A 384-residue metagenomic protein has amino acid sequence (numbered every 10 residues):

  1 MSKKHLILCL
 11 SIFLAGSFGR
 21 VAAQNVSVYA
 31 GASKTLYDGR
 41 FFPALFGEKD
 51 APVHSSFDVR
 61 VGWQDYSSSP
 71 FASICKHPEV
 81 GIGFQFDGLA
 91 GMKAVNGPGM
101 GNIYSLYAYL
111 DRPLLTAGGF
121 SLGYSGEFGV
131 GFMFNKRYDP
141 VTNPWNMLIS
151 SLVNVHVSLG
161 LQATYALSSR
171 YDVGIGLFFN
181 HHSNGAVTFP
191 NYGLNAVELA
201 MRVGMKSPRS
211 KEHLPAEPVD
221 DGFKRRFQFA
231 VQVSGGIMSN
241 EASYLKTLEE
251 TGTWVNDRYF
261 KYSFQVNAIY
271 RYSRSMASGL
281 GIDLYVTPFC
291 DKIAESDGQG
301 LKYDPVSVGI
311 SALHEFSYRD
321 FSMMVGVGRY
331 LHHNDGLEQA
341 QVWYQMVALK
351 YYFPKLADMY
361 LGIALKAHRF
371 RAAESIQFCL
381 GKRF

Functional and structural regions predicted by a protein language model:
M1-Y29, F120, Y165, Y171 (+2 more regions): Bacterial Sec-dependent N-terminal signal peptides
V21-Q24, Y66-P78, L115-L122, A166-Y171 (+3 more regions): Short loop/turn motifs that connect adjacent beta-strands in outer-membrane beta-barrel proteins
V26-A30, V80-I82, Y124-F128, L159-L161 (+8 more regions): Membrane-embedded beta-strand positions of outer-membrane beta-barrel proteins
A32-L36, W63, F84-A90, F128-K136 (+9 more regions): Transmembrane beta-strands of outer-membrane beta-barrel pores
T35-S56, K93-G99, S239-S263: Surface-exposed strand-loop-strand hairpins of Gram-negative outer-membrane beta-barrel proteins
A51, V95-G101, G118, A186-P190 (+4 more regions): Solvent-exposed loop/turn segments connecting transmembrane beta-strands in outer-membrane beta-barrel proteins
V59, N195-P215, A373-F384: Outer-membrane beta-barrel "beta-signal"
P208, K224-A242, T253-G326: Detector for outer-membrane/organellar transmembrane beta-barrel domains, recognizing the amphipathic beta-strand
